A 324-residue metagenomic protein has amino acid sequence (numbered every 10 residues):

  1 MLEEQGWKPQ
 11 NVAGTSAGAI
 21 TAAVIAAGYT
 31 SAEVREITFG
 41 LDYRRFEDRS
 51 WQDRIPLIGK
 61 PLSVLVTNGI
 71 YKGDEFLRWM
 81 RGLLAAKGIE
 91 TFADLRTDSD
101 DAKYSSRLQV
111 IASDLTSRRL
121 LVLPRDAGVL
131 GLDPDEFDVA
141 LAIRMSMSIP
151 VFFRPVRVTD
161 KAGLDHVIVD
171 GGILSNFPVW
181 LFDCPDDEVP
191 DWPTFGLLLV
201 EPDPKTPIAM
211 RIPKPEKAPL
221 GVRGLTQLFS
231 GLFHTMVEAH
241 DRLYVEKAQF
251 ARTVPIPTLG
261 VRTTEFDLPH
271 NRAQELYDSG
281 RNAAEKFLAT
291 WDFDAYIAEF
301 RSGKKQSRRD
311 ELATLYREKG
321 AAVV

Functional and structural regions predicted by a protein language model:
M1-T15, A23-V324: Patatin-like phospholipase
